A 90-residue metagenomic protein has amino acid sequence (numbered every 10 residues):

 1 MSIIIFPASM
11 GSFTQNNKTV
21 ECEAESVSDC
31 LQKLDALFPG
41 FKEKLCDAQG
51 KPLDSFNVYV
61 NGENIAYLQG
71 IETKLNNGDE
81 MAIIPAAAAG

Functional and structural regions predicted by a protein language model:
M1-A89: Ubiquitin-like/PB1-type beta-grasp interaction modules and other compact soluble beta-rich domains
